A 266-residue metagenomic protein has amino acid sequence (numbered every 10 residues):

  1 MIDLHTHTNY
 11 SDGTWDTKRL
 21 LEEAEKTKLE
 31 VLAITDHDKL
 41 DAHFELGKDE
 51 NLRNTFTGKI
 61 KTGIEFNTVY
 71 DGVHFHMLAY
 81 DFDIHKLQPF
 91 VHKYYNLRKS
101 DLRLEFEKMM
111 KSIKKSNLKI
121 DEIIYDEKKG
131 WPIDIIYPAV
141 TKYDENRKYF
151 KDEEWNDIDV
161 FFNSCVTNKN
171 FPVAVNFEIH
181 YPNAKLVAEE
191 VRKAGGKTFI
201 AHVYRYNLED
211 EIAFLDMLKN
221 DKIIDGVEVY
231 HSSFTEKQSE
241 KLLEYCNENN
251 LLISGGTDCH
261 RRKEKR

Functional and structural regions predicted by a protein language model:
M1-A139, G226-E264: A metal-dependent hydrolase metal-coordination microenvironment
M1-I2, Q88, C165-N168, A194-G195 (+1 more regions): A short alpha-helix capping/helix-coil boundary motif
D12-K26, V187, Y206-D221: Short, acidic/polar
G47-T57, Y149-K151, T167-V173, K219-N220: Intrinsically disordered, low-complexity coil segments
K115-V187: Hydrophobic, aromatic-enriched interface-forming segments
A174-N207, E211-M217: Conserved, well-ordered alpha-helix/loop/beta-strand core segments that scaffold catalytic motifs
K197-R205, I224-F234: Active-site core of metal-dependent hydrolases
L215-Y230, R266: Structural recognition of alpha->loop->beta junctions
